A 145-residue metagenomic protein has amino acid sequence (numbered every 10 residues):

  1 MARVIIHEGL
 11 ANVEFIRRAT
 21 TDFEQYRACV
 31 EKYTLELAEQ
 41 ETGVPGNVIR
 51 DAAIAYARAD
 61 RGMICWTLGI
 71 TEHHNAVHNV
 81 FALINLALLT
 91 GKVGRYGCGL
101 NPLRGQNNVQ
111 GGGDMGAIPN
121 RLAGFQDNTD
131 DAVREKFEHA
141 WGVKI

Functional and structural regions predicted by a protein language model:
A2-N108, V133-I145: Cofactor-pocket helix-loop regions in the catalytic cores of large enzyme subunits
N108-E135: Surface-exposed loop and adjacent secondary-structure segments within mature catalytic domains
